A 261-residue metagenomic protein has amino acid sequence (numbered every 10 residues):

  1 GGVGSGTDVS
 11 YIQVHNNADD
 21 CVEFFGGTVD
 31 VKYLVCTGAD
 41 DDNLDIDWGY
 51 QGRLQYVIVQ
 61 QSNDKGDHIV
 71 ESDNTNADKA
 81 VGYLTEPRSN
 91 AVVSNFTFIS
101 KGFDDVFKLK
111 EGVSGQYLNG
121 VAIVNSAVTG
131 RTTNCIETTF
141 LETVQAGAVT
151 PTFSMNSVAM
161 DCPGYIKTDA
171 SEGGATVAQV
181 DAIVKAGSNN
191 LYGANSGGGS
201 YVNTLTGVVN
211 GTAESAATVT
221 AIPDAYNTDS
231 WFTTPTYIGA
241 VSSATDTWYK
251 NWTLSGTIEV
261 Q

Functional and structural regions predicted by a protein language model:
G1-D19, E23-D40, D45-Q261: Extracellular beta-rich repeat passengers
